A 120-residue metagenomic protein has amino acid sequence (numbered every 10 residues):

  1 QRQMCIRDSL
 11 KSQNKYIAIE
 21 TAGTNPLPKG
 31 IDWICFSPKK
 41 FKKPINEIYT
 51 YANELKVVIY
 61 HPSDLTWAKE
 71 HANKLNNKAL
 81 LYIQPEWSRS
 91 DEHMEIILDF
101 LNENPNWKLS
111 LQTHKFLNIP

Functional and structural regions predicted by a protein language model:
Q1-I6: Short, small-residue-biased leader/transition segments that mark boundaries at the very start of proteins
D8-A79: Radical SAM/AdoMet-radical enzyme domain recognition
S63-P120: Auxiliary Fe-S-binding modules of radical SAM enzymes
